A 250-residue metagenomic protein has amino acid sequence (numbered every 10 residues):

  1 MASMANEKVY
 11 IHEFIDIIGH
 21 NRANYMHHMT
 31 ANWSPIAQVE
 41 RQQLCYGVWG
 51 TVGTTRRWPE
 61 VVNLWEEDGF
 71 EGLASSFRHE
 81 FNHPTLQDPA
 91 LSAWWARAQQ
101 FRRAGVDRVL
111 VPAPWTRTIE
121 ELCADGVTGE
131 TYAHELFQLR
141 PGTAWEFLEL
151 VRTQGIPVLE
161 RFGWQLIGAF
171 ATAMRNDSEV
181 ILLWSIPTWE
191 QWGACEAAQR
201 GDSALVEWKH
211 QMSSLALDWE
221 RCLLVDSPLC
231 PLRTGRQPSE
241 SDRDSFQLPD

Functional and structural regions predicted by a protein language model:
M1-K8, G126-T128: Extreme N-terminus of proteins, especially the signal/transit-peptide cleavage junction and the first residues
A2-A5, A23-G47, G53-W58, E66-V109 (+3 more regions): An amphipathic, aromatic/His-enriched active-site/gating alpha helix that lines ligand/cofactor pockets
V9-I11, P59, R103, T131-A133 (+2 more regions): Residues that flank catalytic or metal-binding motifs in active/ligand-binding sites
H12-N24, P112-E190, P228-D250: Surface-exposed interaction/gating patches
G53-V62, R175-I181: The conserved glycine-aromatic submotif of the RRM
